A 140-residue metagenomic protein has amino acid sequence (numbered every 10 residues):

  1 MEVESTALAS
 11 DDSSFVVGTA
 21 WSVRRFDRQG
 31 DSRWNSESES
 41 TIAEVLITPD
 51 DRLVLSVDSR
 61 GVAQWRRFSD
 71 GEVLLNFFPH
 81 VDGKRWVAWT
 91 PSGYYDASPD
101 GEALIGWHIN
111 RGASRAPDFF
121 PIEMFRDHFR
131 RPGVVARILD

Functional and structural regions predicted by a protein language model:
M1-E4, W21, R33, R60-D140: Eukaryotic protein-protein interaction scaffolds centered on beta-propeller repeats
T6-L8, V45: Hydrophobic core register within WD40 beta-propeller blades
S10-D11, P49-D50: Residue-level detector of Asp-centered blade-edge/turn motifs that repeat once per structural unit in beta-propeller
F26-D27, R67: Structural recognition of the beta-propeller blade-terminating site
E39-I42: Blade-loop segments of beta-propeller domains
